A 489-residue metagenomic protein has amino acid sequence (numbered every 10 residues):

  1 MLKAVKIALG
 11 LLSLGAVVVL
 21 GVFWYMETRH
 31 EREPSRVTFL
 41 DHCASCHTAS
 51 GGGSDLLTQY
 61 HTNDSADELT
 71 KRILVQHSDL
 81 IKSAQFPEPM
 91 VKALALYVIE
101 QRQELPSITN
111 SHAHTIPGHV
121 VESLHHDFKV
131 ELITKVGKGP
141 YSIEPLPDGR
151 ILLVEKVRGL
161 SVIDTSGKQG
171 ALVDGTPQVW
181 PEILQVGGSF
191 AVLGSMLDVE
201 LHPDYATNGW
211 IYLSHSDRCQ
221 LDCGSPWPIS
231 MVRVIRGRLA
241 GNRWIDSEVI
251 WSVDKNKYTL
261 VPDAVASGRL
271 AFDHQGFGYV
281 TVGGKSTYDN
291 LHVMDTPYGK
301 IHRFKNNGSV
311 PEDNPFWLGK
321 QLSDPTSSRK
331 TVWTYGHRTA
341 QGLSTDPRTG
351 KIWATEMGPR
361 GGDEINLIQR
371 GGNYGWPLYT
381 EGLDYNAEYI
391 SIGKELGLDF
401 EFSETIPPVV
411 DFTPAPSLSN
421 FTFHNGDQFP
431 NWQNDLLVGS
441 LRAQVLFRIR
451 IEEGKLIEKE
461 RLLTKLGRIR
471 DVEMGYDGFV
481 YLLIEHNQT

Functional and structural regions predicted by a protein language model:
V19-T38, A266, R329: Electrostatic cytochrome c docking/interface patches
H30-R32, R36-T62, E100-S107, S309-S327 (+1 more regions): Periplasmic/extracellular electron-transfer cofactor-ligation site, primarily the c-type cytochrome heme-c attachment
E33-R36, A44-S78, G170-Q178, L291 (+1 more regions): Gly/Gly-Pro-rich "capping" loops immediately C-terminal to redox-active cysteine motifs in periplasmic/lumenal
G52-H61, T70-S107: Axial heme c-ligation environment in periplasmic c-type cytochrome domains
N110-S123, P181-F190, G194-M196, D204 (+5 more regions): Beta-propeller domain segments
L132-G137, D174-G175, F190-A191, W251-D254 (+4 more regions): Surface loop/turn motifs at the tips and blade-to-blade linkers of beta-strand repeat domains
S225-A271: Asp-box/WD-like beta-propeller blade repeats and closely related beta-sheet repeat scaffolds
